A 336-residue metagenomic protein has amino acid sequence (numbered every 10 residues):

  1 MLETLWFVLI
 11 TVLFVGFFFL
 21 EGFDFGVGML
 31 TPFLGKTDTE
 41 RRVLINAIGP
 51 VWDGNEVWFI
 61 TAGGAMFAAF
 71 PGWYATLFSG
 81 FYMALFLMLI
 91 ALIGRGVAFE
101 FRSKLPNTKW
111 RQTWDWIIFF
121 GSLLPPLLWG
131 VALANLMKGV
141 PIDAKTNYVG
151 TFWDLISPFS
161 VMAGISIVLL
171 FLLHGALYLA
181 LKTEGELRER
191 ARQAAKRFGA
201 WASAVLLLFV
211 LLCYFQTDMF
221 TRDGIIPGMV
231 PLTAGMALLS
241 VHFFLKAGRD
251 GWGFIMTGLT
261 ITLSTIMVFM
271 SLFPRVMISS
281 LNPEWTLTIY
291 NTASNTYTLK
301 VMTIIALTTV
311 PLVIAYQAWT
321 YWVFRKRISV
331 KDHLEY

Functional and structural regions predicted by a protein language model:
M1-G54, I60-G63: N-terminal signal-anchor module of multipass membrane proteins
V12, G16-F19, V43-V57, G80-I90 (+4 more regions): Alpha-helical transmembrane segments of integral membrane proteins, especially early/N-terminal helices
V27-P50, A68-W73, E100-R111, G175-A194 (+4 more regions): Juxtamembrane membrane-water interface segments of multi-pass membrane proteins, especially cytoplasmic-side
V51-S122, D143, M219-I226: Membrane-interface helix-loop-helix modules in multi-pass inner-membrane proteins
F101-G253, M267: Long, contiguous internal "core" modules enriched in hydrophobic/ aromatic residues
L155-L170, N295-V313: Hydrophobic alpha-helical transmembrane segments
T262-W285: Juxtamembrane non-transmembrane "cap" segments at the membrane-aqueous interface of multi-pass membrane proteins
S279-V301: Short, membrane-exposed interhelical loops at transmembrane-helix boundaries
